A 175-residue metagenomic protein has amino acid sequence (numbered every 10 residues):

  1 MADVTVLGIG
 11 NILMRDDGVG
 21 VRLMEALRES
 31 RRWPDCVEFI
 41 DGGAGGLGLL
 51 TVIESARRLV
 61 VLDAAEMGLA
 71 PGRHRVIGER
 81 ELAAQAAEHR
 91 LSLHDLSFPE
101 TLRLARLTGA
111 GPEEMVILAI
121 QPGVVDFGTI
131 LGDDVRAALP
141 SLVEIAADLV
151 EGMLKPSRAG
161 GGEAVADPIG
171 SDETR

Functional and structural regions predicted by a protein language model:
M1, V6, P34, A147 (+1 more regions): Low-complexity, intrinsically disordered short peptide segments enriched in small/polar/basic residues
A2-L7, I12-A84: Nucleotide and nucleotide-moiety/phosphate-recognizing core
G8-L13, A87-R90, F127-T129: A short glycine/serine-rich beta->alpha loop
G18, R22, A44, L93-P99 (+2 more regions): Conserved active-site and cofactor/substrate-binding residues in soluble primary-metabolism enzymes
S30, A44, G48, V60 (+8 more regions): Short, surface-exposed, charged/polar-biased interaction segments
A65-M115: Helix-loop-strand module that forms the ligand-binding subsite of alpha/beta enzymes
A86, F98-R175: Phosphate-binding/catalytic loops
